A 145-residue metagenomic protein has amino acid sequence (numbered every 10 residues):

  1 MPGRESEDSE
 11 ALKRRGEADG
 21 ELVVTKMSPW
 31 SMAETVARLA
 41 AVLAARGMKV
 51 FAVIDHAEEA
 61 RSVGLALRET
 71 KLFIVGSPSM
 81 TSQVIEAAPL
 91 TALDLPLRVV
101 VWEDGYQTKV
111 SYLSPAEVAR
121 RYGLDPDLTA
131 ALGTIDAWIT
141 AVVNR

Functional and structural regions predicted by a protein language model:
P2-G47, A141: Terminal, regulation- and interaction-focused segments at domain boundaries
L22, E69-K71, T108: A generic secondary-structure signal marking the coil-to-beta-strand transition
V36, S77, D136-I139: Short amphipathic alpha-helical/adjacent loop interface patches that line ligand and macromolecule-binding sites
F51-V100: Compact, glycine-rich, soluble single-domain proteins
R98-D125: Beta-strand/loop substructures that line and gate deep hydrophobic ligand-binding cavities in soluble
R121-R145: Well-ordered alpha/beta subsegment
